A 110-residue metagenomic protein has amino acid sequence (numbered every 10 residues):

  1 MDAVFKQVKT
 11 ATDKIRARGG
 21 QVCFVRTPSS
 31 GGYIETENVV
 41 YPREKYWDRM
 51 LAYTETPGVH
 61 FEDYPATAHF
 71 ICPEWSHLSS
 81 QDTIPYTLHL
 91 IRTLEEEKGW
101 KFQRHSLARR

Functional and structural regions predicted by a protein language model:
M1-D63: Conserved, well-ordered alpha-helix/loop/beta-strand core segments that scaffold catalytic motifs
N38-R110: C-terminal regions of proteins
